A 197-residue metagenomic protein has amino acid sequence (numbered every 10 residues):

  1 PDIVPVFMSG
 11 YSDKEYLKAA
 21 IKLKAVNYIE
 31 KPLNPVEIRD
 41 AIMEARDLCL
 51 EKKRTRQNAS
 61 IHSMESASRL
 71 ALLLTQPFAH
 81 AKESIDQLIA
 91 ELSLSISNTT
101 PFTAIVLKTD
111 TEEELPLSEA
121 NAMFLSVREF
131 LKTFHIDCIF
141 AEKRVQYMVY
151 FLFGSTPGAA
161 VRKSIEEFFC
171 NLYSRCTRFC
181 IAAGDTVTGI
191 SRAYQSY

Functional and structural regions predicted by a protein language model:
D2-I3, F168: A broadly used, surface-exposed interaction patch
I3, C138, C176-F179: A structural micro-motif
I3-V4, V26-Y28: Conserved phosphoryl-transfer motifs of two-component systems
D13-Y16: Alpha4-beta5-alpha5 switch/output surface of CheY-like receiver
I21, A25-N27, L33-S164, A183-Q195: Interdomain helical linkers/hinges and coiled-coil/dimerization scaffolds that transmit conformational signals
A160-C176: Alpha-helical scaffold within the catalytic cores of cyclic-nucleotide enzymes
